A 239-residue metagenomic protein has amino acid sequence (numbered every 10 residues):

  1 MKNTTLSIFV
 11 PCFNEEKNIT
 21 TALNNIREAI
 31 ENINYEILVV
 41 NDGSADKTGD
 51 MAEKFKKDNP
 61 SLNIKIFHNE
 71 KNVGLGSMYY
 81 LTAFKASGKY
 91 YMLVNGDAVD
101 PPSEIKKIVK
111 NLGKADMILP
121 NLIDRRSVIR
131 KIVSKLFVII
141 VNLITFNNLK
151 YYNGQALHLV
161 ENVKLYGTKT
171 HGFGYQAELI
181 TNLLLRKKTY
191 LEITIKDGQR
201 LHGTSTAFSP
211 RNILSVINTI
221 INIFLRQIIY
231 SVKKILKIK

Functional and structural regions predicted by a protein language model:
M1-L6, P11, F146, T168-K239: Hydrophobic helical membrane-anchoring modules
T4-L6, R27-L38, K47, L62-K65: Short loop->beta transition adjacent to catalytic acidic/histidine clusters or analogous donor-positioning motifs
E15-A29: Short, well-formed alpha-helical segments that are part of the catalytic scaffolds of diverse glycosyltransferases
K17-T21, D46-F55: Acidic helix N-cap motif at the loop->helix transition within catalytic regions of sugar-transfer enzymes
Y35-E36, D50-K85: Conserved donor nucleotide-binding strand/loop of the catalytic core
N41-D50, A98: A conserved acidic beta->alpha catalytic loop
N69-K85, Y90, V99-F173, R200-P210 (+1 more regions): Acceptor/aglycone-binding surface of glycosyltransferases and processive sugar-polymer synthases
